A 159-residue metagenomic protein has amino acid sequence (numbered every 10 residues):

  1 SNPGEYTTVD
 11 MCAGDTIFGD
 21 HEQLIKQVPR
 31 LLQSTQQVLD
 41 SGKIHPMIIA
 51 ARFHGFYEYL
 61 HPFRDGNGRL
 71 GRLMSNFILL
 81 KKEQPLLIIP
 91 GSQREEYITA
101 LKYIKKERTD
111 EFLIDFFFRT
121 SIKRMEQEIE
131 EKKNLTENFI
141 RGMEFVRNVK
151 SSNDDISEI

Functional and structural regions predicted by a protein language model:
S1-D65, R69-I159: FIC/Doc superfamily catalytic core
